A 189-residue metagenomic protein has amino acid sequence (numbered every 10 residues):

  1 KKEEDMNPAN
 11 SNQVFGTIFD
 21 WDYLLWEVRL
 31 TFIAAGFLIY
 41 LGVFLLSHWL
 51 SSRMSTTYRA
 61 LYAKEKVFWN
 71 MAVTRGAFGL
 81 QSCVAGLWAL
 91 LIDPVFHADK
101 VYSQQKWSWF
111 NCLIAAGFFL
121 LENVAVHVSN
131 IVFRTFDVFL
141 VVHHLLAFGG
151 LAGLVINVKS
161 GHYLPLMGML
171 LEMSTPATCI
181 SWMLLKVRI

Functional and structural regions predicted by a protein language model:
K2-L171, T175-T178, W182-I189: Membrane-helix and juxtamembrane interface regions of eukaryotic multi-pass membrane proteins
